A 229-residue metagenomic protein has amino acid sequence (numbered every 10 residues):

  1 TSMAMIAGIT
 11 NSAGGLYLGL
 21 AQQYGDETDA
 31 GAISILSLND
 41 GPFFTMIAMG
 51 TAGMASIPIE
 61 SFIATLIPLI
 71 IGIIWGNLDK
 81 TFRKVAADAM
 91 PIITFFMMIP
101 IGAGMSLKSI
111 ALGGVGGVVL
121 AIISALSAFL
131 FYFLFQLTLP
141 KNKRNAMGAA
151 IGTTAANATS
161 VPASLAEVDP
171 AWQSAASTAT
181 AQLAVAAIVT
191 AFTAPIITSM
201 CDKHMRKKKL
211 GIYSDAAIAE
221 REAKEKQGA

Functional and structural regions predicted by a protein language model:
T1, D40-P42, M105-Q136, T180-I188: Entry/N-cap segments of selected transmembrane alpha helices and their immediately preceding amphipathic helices
T1, T10-A32, L38-N39, T51-S56 (+3 more regions): Juxtamembrane helix-boundary/capping and inter-helix hinge elements in multi-pass membrane proteins
T1-T10, V118-A171, F192-R206: Transmembrane alpha-helices that form the ion-translocation and gating core of multi-pass ion transport proteins
S2-M5, G53-A64, K84-A89, L112-A121 (+1 more regions): Interfacial loop-to-helix junctions that mark the boundaries of transmembrane helices in multi-pass membrane
G8-G14, G31-A52, T154-P162, A181-S199: Membrane-embedded alpha-helical segments of transport systems, primarily multispan ion/solute transporters
I35-M46, P91-M105, L126-A128, A149-A166 (+1 more regions): Small-residue-rich segments of transmembrane alpha-helices in multi-pass membrane proteins, especially helix faces
A48-I67, I71, L78-T81, L126 (+2 more regions): Juxtamembrane and boundary regions of transmembrane helices in multi-pass small-molecule transporters and channels
L69-D79, D88-G113, A163-D169: Hydrophobic transmembrane alpha-helices of secondary-active transporters and Na+-translocating membrane complexes
